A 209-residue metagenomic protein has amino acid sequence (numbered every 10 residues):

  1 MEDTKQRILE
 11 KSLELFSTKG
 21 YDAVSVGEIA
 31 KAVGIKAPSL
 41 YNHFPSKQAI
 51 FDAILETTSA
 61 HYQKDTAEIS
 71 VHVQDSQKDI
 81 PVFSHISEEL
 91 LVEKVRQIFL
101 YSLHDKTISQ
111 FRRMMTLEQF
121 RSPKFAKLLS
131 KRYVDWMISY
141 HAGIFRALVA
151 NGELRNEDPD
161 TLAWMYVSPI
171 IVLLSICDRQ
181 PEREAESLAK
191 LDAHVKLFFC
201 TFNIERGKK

Functional and structural regions predicted by a protein language model:
R7, K11, L15-T57: Helix-turn-helix
K11, L15, T57, Q97 (+2 more regions): Amphipathic alpha-helical interface segments
P45-A49, A53, L103, F120 (+4 more regions): Residues in soluble alpha-helical coiled-coils and helical-bundle/repeat scaffolds
E56-Y62, I69-S70: Short, basic, alpha-helical segments at the C-terminal edge of helix-turn-helix-like DNA-binding modules
A67-K106, A163-Y166: Hydrophobic alpha-helical connector segments
V95-F99, R112-T116, Y166, I170 (+1 more regions): Short alpha-helical scaffolding segments that buttress acidic/His motifs in well-ordered protein cores
L103-T116, F120-A150: Amphipathic alpha-helical packing segments from all-alpha helical-bundle domains
K127, K131, D135, F145-L197 (+1 more regions): Hydrophobic/aromatic-rich alpha-helical bundle segments in the mid-to-C-terminal region
